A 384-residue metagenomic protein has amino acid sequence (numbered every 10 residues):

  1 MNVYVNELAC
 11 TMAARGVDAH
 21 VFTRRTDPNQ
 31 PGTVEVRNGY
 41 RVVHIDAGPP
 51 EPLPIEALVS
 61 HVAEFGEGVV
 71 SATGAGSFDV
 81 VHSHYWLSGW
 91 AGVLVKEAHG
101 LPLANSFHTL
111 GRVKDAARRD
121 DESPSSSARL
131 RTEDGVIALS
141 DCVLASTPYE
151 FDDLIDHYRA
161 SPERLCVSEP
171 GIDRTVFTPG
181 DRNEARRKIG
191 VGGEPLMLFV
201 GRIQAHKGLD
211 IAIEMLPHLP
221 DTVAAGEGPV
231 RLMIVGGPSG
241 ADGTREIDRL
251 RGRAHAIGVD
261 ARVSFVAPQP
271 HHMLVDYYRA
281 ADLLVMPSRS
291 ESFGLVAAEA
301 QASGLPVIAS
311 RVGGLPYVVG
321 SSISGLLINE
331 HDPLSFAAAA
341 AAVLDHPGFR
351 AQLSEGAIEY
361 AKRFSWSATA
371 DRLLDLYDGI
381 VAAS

Functional and structural regions predicted by a protein language model:
M1-H44, S384: N-terminal subdomain of nucleotide-sugar transferases
T178-V191: A short helix/loop element that forms part of the nucleotide-sugar donor recognition site in Leloir-type
V191-K207, I213-L216, M233: Conserved donor-binding/catalytic core segment of Leloir-type glycosyltransferases
P268-Q269, D276-A281: Short alpha-helical donor nucleotide-sugar binding micro-motif in glycosyltransferases
R289: Aromatic "clamp/platform" in nucleotide-sugar-dependent glycosyltransferases that forms part of the donor/acceptor
P306-A309, V319: Short hydrophobic beta-strand element within catalytic cores of glycosyltransferases and related nucleotide-activated
S321-S322, L326-P333, A342-P347: Conserved acidic donor-binding segment of nucleotide-sugar-dependent glycosyltransferases
S335, A342, F349-R363, G379: A short, well-ordered alpha-helix in the C-terminal region of glycosyltransferases
